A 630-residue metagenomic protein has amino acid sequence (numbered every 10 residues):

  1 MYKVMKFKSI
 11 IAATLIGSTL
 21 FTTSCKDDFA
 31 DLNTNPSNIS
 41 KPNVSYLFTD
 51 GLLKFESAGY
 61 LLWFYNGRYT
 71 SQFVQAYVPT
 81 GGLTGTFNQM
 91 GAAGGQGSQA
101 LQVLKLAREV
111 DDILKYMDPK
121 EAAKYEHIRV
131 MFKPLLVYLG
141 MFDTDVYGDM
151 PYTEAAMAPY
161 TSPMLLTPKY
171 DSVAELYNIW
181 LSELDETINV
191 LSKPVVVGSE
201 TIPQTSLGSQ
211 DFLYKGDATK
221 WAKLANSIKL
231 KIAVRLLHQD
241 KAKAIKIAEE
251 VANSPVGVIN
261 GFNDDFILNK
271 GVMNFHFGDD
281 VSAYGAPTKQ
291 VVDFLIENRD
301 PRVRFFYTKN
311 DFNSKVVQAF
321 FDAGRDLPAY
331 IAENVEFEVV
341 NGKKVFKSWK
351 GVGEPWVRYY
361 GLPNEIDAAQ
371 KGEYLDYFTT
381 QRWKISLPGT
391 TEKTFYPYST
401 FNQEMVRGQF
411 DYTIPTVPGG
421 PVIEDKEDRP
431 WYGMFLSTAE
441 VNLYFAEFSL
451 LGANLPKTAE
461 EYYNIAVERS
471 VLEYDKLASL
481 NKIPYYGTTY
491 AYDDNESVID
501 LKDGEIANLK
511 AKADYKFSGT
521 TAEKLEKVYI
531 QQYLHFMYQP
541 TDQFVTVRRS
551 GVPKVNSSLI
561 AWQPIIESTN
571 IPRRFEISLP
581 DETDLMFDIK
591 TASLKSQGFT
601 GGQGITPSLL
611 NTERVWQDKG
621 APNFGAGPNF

Functional and structural regions predicted by a protein language model:
M1-T34: Bacterial Sec-dependent N-terminal signal peptides
T22-D28, Q72-L83, G148-A156, P484 (+1 more regions): Short, compositionally biased low-complexity segments
C25-P79, T86, K105-E109, K115-P119 (+3 more regions): Membrane-proximal, proline-rich intrinsically disordered regions
P42, A76-L135, L139-E473, T521-E523 (+1 more regions): Structured, solvent-exposed acidic/aromatic patches
L62-T70, G148-M150, A244-I245, D542-V545: Beta-strand acidic-aromatic groove motif in beta-rich domains, primarily in extracellular
N442, S449-A453, E468-F630: C-terminal functional modules
